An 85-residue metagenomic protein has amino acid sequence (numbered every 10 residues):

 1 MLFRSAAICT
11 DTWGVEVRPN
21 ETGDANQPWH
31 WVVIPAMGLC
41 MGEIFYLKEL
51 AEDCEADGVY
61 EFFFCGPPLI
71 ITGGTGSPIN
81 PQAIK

Functional and structural regions predicted by a protein language model:
G14-K85: C-terminal functional extensions of proteins
